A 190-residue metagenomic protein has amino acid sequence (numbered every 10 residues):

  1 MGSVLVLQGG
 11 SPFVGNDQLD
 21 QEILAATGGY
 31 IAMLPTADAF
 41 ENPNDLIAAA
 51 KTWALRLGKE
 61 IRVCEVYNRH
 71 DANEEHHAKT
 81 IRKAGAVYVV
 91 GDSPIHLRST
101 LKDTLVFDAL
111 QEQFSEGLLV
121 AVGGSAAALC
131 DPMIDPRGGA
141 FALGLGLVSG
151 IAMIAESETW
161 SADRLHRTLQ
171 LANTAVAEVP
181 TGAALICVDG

Functional and structural regions predicted by a protein language model:
M1-G28, M33-A48, W53, M133 (+1 more regions): C-terminal and late-domain segments of enzyme folds
L7, R62-E65, Y88-V89, L119-V122 (+1 more regions): General beta-strand structural signal in soluble alpha/beta enzymes
G9-P12, C64-N68, H96-T100, I154-A155: Short, flexible loop segments at the rims of nucleotide/cofactor-binding pockets, characterized by
D17, D71-E75, T104: Structural motif corresponding to alpha-helix initiation and N-cap regions
A32, D38-H96: Portal/gating segments that form or line small-molecule/metal binding sites
K83-A84, E116-G117, V148, L171-A172: Structured helix-beta-strand junction loops
V90-D163: Class I SAM-dependent methyltransferase SAM-binding "motif I" and its flanking Rossmann-like core
